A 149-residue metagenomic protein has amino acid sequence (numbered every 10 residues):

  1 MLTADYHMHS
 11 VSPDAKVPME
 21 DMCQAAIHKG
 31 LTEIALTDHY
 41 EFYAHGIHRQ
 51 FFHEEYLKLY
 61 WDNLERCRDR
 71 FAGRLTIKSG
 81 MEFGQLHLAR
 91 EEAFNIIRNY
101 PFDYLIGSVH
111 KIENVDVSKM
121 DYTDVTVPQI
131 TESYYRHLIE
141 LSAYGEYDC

Functional and structural regions predicted by a protein language model:
M1-F83, I97-N99: An N-terminally biased module of ancient metal coordination in phosphate/nucleic-acid-related enzymes
E55-C149: Extended substrate/RNA-proximal surfaces in nucleic-acid metabolism proteins
